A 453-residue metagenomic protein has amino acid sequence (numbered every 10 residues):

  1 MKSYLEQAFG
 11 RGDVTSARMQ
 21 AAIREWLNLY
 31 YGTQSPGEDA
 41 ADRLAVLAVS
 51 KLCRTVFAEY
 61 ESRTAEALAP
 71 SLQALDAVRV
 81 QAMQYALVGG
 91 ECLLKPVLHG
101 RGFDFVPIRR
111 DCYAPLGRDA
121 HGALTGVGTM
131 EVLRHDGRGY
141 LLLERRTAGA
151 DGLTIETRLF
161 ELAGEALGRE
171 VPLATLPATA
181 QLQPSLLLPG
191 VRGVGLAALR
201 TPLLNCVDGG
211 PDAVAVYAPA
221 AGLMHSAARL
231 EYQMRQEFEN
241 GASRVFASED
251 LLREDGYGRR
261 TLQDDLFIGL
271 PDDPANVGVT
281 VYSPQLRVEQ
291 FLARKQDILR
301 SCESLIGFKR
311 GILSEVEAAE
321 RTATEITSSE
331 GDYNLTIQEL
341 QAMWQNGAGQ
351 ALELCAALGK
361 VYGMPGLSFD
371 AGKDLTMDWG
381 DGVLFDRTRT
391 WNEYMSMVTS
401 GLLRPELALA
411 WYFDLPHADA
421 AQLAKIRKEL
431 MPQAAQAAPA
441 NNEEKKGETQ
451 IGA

Functional and structural regions predicted by a protein language model:
M1-L124, P439-A453: Extended, helix-rich architectural segments
Y30, L44-L52, V56, Y60 (+7 more regions): Generic structural signal for hydrophobic core residues of well-folded globular domains
A69-D76, Q84, A213-M224, A228 (+3 more regions): Generic detection of long, well-ordered alpha-helical segments
A82, V97-L98, F238-F246, I312-E317 (+3 more regions): Short coil/turn segments at secondary-structure boundaries
G89-E91, H135, G401: Short loop/turn hinge sites at secondary-structure boundaries
L93-G209: Extended, regular secondary-structure scaffolds
T179-S328, M364-P365, L375-D378: Extended, charged amphipathic alpha-helical segments
E254-D273, V279-P284, E289-I306, T322-A453: C-terminal anchoring/interaction modules
